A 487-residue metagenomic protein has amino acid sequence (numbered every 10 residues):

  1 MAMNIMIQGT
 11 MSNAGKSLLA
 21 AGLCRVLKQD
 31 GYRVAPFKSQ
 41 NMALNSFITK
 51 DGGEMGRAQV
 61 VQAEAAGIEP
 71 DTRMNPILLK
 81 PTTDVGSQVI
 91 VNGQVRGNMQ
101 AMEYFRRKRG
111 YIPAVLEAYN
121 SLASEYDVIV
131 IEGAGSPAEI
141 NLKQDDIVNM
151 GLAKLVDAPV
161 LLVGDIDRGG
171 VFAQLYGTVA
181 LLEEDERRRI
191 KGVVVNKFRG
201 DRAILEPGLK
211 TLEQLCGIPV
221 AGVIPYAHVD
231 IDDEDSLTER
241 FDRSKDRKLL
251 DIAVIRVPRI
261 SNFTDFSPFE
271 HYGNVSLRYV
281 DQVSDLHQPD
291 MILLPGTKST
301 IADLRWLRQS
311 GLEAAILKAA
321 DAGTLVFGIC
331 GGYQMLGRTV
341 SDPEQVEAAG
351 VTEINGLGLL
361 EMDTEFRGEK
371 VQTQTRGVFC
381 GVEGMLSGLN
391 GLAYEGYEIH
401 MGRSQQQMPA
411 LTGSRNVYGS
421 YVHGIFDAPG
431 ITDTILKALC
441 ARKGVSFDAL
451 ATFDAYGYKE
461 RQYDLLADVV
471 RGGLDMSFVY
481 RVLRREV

Functional and structural regions predicted by a protein language model:
A2-A320, L325, D342, G368-E369 (+1 more regions): Flexible phosphate-sensing "switch/lid" loops adjacent to ATP/NTP-binding sites across phosphate-transfer
C330: Catalytic nucleophile serine of serine hydrolases, specifically the conserved "nucleophile elbow" pentapeptide
G337-L392, G396: A conserved active-site-flanking secondary-structure segment within enzyme catalytic domains
